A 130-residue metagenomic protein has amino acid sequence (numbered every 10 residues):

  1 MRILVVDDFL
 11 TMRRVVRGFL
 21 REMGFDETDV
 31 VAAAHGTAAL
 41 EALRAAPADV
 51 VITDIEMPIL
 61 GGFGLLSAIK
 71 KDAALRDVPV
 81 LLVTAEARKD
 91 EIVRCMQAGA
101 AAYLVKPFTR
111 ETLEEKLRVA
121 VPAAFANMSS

Functional and structural regions predicted by a protein language model:
L10-V31: Two-component/phosphorelay signaling modules centered on CheY-like receiver
A32-E41, G62: Helix N-cap/capping motif at the beta->alpha junctions
E41, F63-R76: Short amphipathic alpha-helix used as the core "switch/output" element in two-component signaling
A46-I52: Active-site beta3 strand of CheY-like receiver
M57: Receiver (REC) domain active-site loop signature in two-component systems and cognate sites in sensor histidine kinases
G64, A87-A102: Alpha4 helix (beta4-alpha4-beta5 surface) of REC/receiver domains from two-component response regulators
F108-L117: C-terminal output helix
